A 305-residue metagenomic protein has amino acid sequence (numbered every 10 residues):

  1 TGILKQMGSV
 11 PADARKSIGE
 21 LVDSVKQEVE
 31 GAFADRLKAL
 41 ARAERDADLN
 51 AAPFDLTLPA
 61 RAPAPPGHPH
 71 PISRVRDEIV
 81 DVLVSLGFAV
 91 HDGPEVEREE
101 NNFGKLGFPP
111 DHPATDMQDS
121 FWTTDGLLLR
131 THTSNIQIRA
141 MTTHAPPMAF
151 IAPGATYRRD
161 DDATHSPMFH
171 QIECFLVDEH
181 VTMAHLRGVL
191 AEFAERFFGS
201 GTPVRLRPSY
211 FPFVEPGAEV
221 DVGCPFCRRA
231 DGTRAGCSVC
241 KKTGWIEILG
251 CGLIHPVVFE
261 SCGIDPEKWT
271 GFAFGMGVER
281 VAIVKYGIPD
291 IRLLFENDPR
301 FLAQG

Functional and structural regions predicted by a protein language model:
T1-S9: Amphipathic, non-membrane alpha-helical rod segments
Q6, D13-G305: TRNA-recognition modules of translation machinery and tRNA-sensing kinases, especially anticodon-binding
